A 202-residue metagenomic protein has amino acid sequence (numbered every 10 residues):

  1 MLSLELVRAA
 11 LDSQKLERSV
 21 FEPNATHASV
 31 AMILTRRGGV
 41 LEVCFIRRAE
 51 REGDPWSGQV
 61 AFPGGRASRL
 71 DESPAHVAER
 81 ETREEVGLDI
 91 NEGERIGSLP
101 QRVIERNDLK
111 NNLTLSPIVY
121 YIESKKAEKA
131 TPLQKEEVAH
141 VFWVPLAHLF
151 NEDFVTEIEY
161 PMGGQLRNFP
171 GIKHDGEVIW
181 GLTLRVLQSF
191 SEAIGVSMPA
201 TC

Functional and structural regions predicted by a protein language model:
M1-N24: Entry/capping segment at the start of metal-dependent catalytic domains with acidic active-site entry clusters
L11-R18, T35, G53, I194 (+1 more regions): Short amphipathic alpha-helical segments enriched in hydrophobics
S19-F62: N-terminal strand-loop-strand
P23, V178-L182: Short, contiguous, pocket-lining structural segments that sit at or immediately flank catalytic/ligand-binding sites
I33, T183-F190: Buried hydrophobic packing segments
R47-R48, R167, R185: Basic side chains
E52, R66-F169, H174-D175, I179 (+2 more regions): Unchanged
